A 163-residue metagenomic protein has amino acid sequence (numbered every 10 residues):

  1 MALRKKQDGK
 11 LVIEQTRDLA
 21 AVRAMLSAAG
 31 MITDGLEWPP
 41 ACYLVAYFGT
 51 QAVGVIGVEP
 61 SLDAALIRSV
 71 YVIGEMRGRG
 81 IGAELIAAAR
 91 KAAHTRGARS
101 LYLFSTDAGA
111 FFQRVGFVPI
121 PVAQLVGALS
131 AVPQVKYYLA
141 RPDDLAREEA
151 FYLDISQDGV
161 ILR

Functional and structural regions predicted by a protein language model:
M1-G35, R147-R163: Short amphipathic alpha-helix that is part of the acyltransferase structural core
D18, D63, D107-A108: A generic "binding-loop/recognition-motif" signal
W38-P40: Short, small/polar residue-rich loop motifs at catalytic or cofactor-binding pockets
V45, Q51-E59, A64-Y71: Conserved beta-strand in the GNAT
A46-G49, L153-I155: Active-site beta-strand termini and strand-to-loop segments that position acidic
V72, G78-K91, L103: Conserved acetyl-CoA-binding loop-helix of GNAT-fold acetyltransferases
K91-D107: Conserved GNAT acetyl-CoA-binding A-motif
T106-L139: Conserved active-site alpha-helix within GNAT-family acetyltransferase domains
